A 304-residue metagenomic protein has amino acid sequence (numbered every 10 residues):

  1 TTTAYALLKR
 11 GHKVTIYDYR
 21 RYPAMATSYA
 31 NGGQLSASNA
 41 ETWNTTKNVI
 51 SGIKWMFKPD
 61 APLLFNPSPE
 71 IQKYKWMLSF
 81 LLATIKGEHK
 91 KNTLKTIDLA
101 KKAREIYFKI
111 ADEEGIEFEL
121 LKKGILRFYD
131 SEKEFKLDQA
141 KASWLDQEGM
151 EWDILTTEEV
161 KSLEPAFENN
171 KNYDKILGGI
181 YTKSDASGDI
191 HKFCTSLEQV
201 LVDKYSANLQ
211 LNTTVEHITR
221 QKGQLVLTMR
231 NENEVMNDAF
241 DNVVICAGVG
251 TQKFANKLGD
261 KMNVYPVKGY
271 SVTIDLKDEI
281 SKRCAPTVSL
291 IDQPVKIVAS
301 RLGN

Functional and structural regions predicted by a protein language model:
A4, L8-K9, V200: Gly/Ala-rich phosphate-binding loop of Rossmann-like dinucleotide-binding domains, activating on the conserved
L8-A30: Glycine-rich FAD pyrophosphate-binding loop
R10, N31-N39, W43-L82, T213-L225 (+1 more regions): Active-site substrate-recognition segment that forms the wall of the catalytic cavity or substrate channel
V14, W152, V243: Hydrophobic anchor at the start of a short beta-strand that flanks the dinucleotide cofactor-binding loop
G32-E158: Dinucleotide-binding Rossmann-like beta1-alpha1 core, especially the glycine-rich loop that anchors the ADP
K136-E148, F167-E168, Y173-N231, D238-N242: Helical element adjacent to the flavin cofactor pocket in flavoenzyme catalytic cores
W152-D153, E159, K183-S184, Q293-P294: C-terminal catalytic lobe of FAD-dependent flavoproteins
